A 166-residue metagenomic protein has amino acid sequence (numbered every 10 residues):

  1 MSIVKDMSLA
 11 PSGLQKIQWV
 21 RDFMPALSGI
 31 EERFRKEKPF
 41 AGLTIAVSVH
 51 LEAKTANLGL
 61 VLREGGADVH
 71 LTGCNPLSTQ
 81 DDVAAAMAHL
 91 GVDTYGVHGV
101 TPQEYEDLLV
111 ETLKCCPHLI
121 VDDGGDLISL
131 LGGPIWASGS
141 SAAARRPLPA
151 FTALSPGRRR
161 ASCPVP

Functional and structural regions predicted by a protein language model:
M1-P166: N-terminal ligand-binding/catalytic initiation module
